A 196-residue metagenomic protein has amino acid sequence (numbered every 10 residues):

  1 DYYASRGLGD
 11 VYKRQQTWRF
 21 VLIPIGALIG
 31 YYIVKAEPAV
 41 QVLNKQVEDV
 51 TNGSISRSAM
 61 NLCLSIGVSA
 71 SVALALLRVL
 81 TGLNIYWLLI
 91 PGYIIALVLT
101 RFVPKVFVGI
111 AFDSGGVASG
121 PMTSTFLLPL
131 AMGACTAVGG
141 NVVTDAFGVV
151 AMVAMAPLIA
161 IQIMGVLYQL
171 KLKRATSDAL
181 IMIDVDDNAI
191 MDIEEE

Functional and structural regions predicted by a protein language model:
D1-Y12: Single conserved hydrophobic/aromatic residue that forms the stacking wall/gate of nucleotide- or nucleobase-binding
R19-T100: Helix-loop-helix junctions within the multi-pass membrane cores of secondary transporters/permeases
P38-K45, K105, I161, L170: Short helix-terminus and kink motifs of transmembrane alpha helices, predominantly at the cytoplasmic interface
Q46-S54, V166-E196: Intrinsically disordered, low-complexity non-transmembrane regions of multi-pass membrane transporters
L88-I110, I159-Y168: Hydrophobic alpha-helical segments of multi-pass membrane transport proteins
L99-P129: C-terminal membrane-solvent junction of multi-pass transporters and transport-like membrane proteins
S124-N141: Hydrophobic alpha-helical transmembrane segments in multi-pass integral membrane proteins
T144-I161: Small-residue-rich transmembrane alpha-helices that serve as helix-helix interface/gating elements in multipass
